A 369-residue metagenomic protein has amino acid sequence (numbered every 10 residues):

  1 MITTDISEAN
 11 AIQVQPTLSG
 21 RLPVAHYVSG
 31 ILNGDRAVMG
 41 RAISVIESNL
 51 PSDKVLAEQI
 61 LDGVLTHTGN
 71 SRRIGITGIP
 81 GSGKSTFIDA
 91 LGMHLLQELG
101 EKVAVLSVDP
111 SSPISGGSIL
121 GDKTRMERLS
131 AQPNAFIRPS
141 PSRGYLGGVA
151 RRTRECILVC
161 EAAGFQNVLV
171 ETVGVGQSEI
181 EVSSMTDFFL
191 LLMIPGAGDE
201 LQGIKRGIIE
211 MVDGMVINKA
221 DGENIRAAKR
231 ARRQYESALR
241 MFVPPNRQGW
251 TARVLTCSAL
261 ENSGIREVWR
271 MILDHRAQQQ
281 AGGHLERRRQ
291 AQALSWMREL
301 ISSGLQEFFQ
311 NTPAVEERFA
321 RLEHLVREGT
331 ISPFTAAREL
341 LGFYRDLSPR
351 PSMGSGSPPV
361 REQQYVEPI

Functional and structural regions predicted by a protein language model:
M1-T66, E316, A320-R321, L325-V326 (+2 more regions): Non-catalytic terminal/linker segments enriched in charged/polar, low-complexity residues
P23-S71, T77, S82, L91-S178 (+2 more regions): Nucleotide-state-sensitive switch-loop elements of NTP-binding domains
V24-S29, S82, S140, V216-D221 (+3 more regions): Short hinge/gating elements
M39-R41, T256, E267-R345, Y365: Long, well-ordered amphipathic alpha-helical subdomains in the mid-to-C-terminal portions of large enzyme subunits
I76-T77, V105-S107, T251-S258: Extended hydrophobic secondary-structure segments that form protein cores and membrane-embedded regions
F87: Hydrophobic positions on the alpha1 helix immediately C-terminal to the Walker A/P-loop
G176-T186, G196-N246: Conserved C-terminal guanine-recognition region of P-loop GTPase G domains, centered on the G4
D221-A277: Canonical P-loop GTPase G-domain recognition
